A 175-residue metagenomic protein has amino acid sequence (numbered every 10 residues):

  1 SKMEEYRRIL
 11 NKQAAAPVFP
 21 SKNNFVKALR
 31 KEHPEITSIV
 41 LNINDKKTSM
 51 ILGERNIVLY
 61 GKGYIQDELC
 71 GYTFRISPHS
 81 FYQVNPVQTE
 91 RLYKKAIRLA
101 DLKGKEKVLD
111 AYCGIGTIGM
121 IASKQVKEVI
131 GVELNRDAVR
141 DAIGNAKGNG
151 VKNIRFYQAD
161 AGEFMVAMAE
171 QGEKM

Functional and structural regions predicted by a protein language model:
K2-E4, N11-P20: A short interface-forming secondary-structure element
Y6, S21-K31, E35-M175: Rossmann-like S-adenosyl-L-methionine
